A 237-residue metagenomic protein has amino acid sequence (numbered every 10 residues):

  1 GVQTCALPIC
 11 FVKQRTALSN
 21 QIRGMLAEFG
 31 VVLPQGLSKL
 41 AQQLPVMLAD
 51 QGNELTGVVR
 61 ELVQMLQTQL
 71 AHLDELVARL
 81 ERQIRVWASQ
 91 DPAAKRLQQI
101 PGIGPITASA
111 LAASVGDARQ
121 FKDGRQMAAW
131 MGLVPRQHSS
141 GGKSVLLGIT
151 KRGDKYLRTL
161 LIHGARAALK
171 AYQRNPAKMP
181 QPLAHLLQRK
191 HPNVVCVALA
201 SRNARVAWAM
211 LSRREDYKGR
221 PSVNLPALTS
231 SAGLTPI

Functional and structural regions predicted by a protein language model:
G1-C5: Single conserved hydrophobic/aromatic residue that forms the stacking wall/gate of nucleotide- or nucleobase-binding
A6-I237: A detector of single, family-specific signature residues that are central to catalytic or substrate-handling motifs
